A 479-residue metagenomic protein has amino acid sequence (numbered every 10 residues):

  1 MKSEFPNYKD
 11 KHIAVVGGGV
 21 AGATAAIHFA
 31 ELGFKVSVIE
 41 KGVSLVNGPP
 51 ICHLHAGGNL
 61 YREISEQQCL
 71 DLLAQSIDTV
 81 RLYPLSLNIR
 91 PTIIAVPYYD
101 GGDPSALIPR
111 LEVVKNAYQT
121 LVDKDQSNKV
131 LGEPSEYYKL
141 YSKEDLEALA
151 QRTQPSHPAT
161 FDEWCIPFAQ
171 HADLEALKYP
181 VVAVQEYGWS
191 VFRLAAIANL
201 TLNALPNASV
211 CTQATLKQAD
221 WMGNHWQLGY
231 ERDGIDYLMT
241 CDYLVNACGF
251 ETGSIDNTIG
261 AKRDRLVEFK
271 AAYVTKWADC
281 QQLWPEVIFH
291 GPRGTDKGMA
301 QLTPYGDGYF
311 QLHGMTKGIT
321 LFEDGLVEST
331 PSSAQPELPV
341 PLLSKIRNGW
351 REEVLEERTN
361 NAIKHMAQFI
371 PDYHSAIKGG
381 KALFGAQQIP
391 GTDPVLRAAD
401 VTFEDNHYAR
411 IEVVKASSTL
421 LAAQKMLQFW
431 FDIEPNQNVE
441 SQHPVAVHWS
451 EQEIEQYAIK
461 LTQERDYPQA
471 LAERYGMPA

Functional and structural regions predicted by a protein language model:
K11-S37: N-terminal Rossmann-like FAD-binding beta1-loop-alpha1 element of flavoenzymes
E31-P50: Glycine-rich FAD pyrophosphate-binding loop
H53-E163: Dinucleotide-binding Rossmann-like beta1-alpha1 core, especially the glycine-rich loop that anchors the ADP
L87-D100, R152-P155, T160-L205, D405-I411: Helix-loop-beta segment of a Rossmann-like dinucleotide-binding subdomain
A172, R193, E352-E353, E357-W449: C-terminal catalytic lobe of FAD-dependent flavoproteins
E175-Y243, A247-T252, T419-L427: Helical element adjacent to the flavin cofactor pocket in flavoenzyme catalytic cores
G234-G298, Y305-G308, I433-N436: Central helical "cap/lid" subdomain
P292-L396: Active-site lid/adjacent beta-loop-alpha segment flanking the redox-cofactor pocket in flavoenzymes
